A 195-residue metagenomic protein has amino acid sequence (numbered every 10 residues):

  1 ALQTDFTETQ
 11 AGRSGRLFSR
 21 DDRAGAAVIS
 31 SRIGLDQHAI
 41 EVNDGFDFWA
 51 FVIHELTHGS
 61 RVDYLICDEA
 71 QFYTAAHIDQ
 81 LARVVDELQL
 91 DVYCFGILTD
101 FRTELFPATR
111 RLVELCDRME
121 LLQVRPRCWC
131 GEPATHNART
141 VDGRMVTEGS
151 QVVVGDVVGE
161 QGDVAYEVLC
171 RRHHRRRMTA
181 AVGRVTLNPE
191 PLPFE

Functional and structural regions predicted by a protein language model:
L2-L56, D100-R111, V124, V152-D156 (+1 more regions): Conserved P-loop
T7, R83-V84: Alpha-helical scaffold elements within enzyme catalytic domains, especially in hydrolases
S14-R16, V92, M119: Hydrophobic anchor at the start of a short beta-strand that flanks the dinucleotide cofactor-binding loop
G59-Y73: Conserved P-loop NTPase "ATPase switch" module shared by AAA+ and STAND
A70-L81, F101-F106: Conserved ATPase-coupling elements of RecA-like P-loop NTPase cores
V85-A108: Sensor-1/coupling segment of RecA-like P-loop NTPase cores
C116: Short basic (Lys/Arg) and small-residue
V124-V158: Short recognition patches in nucleic-acid-associated and regulatory proteins
